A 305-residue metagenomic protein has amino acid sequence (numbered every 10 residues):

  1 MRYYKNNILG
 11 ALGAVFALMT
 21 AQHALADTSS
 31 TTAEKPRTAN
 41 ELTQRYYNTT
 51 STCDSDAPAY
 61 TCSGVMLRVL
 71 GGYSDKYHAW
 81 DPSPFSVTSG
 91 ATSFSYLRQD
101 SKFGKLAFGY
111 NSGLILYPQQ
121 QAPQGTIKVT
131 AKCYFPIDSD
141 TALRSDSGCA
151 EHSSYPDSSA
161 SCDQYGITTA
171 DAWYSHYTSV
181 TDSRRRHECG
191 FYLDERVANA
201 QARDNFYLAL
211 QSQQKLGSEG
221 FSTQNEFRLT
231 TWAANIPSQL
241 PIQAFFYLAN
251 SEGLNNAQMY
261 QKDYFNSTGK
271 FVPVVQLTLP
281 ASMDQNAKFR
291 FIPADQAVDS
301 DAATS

Functional and structural regions predicted by a protein language model:
M1-L12: Bacterial N-terminal signal peptides that target proteins for export
G10-T20: Bacterial N-terminal signal peptides
T20-A26: Sec/Tat signal peptide C-region and signal peptidase I cleavage site
T28-S93, R98-S305: Active-site-proximal loop/hinge segments that shape catalytic or ion-binding/gating pockets
